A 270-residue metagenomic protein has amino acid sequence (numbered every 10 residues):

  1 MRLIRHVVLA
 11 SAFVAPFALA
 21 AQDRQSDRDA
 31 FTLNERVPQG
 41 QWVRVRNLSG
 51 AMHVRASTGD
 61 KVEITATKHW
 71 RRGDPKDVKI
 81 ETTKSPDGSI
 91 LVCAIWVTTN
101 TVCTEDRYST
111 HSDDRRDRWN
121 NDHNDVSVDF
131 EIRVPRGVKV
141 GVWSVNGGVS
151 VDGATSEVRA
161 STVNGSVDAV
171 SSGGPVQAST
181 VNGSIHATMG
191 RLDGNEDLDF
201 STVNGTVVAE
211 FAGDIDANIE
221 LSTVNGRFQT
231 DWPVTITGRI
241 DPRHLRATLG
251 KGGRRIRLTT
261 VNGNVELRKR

Functional and structural regions predicted by a protein language model:
M1-R270: Intrinsically disordered, low-complexity terminal regions
